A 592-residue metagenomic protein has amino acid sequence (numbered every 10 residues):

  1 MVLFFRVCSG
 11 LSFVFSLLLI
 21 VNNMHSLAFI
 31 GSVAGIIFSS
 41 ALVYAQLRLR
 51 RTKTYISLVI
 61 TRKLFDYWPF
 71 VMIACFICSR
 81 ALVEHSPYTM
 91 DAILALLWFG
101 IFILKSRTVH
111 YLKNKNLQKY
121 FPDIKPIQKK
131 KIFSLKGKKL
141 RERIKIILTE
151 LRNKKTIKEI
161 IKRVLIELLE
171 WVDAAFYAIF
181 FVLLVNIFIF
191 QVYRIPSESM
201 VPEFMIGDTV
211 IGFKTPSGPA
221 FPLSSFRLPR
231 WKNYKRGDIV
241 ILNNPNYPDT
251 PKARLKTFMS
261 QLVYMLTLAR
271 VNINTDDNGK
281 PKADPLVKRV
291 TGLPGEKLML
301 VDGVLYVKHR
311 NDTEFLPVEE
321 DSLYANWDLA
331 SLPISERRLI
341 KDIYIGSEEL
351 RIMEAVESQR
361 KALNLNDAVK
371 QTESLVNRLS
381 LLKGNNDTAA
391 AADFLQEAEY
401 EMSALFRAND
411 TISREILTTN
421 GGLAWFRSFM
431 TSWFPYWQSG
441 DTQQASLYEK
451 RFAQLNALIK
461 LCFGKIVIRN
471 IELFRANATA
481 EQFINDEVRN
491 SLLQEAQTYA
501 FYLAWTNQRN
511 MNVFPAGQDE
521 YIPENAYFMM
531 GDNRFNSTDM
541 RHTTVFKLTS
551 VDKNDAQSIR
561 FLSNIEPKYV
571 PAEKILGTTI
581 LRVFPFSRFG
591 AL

Functional and structural regions predicted by a protein language model:
M1-L168, E203-L592: Soluble "head" domains of membrane/secretory-pathway proteins
R152-Q191: Internal/C-terminal transmembrane anchor helices
L184-V201, T250: Hydrophobic alpha-helical transmembrane segments in integral membrane proteins
